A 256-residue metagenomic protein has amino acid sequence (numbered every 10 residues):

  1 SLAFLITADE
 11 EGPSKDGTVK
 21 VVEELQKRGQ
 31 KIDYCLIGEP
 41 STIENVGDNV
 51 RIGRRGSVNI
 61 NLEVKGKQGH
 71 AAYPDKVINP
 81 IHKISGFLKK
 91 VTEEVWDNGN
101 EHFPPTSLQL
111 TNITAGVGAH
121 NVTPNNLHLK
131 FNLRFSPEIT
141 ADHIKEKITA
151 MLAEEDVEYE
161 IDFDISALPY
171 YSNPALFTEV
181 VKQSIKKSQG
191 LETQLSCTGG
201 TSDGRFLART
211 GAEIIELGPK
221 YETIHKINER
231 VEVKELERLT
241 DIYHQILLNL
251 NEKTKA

Functional and structural regions predicted by a protein language model:
S1-G53, K255: Acidic/histidine-rich catalytic neighborhood of metal-dependent amide-processing enzymes
P40-N45, I52, V58-A256: Metal-dependent amide/peptide-bond hydrolase catalytic core, centered on the "pita-bread" metallohydrolase fold
